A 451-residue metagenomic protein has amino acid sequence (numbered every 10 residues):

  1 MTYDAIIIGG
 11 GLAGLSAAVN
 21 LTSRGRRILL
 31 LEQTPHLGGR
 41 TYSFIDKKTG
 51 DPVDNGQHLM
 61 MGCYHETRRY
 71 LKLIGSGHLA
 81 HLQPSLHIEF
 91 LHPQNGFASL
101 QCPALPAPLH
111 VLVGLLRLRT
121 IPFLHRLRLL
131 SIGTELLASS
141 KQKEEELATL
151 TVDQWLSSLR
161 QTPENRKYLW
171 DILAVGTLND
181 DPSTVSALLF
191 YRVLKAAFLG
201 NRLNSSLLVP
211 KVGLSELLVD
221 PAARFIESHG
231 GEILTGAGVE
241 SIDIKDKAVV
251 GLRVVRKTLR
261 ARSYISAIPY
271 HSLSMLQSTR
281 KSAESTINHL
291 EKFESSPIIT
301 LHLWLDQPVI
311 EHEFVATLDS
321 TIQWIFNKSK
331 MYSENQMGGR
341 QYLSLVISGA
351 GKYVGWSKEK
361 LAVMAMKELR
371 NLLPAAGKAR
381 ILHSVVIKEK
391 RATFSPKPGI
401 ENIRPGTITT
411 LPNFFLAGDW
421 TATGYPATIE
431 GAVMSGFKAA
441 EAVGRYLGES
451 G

Functional and structural regions predicted by a protein language model:
Y3-L30: N-terminal Rossmann-like FAD-binding beta1-loop-alpha1 element of flavoenzymes
T22-K47: Glycine-rich FAD pyrophosphate-binding loop
T41-G62, S131-S140: Glycine-rich active-site loop/strand segments that organize a redox cofactor
H58-H65, E144-A148, L159, N201-F225 (+2 more regions): Short beta-strand to alpha-helix junction loop
T67-R68, K72-L73, H78-Y191: Mobile amphipathic helical/loop "lid" adjacent to a hydrophobic cofactor/ligand pocket
L86, A237-A376: Mid-domain catalytic core of redox enzymes that form a hydrophobic substrate pocket/lid adjacent to a catalytic redox
C102, V315-T321, I325-G451: Conserved flavin/dinucleotide-binding core of flavoenzymes
Y191-V255, L259-S263, A267: Helical element adjacent to the flavin cofactor pocket in flavoenzyme catalytic cores
